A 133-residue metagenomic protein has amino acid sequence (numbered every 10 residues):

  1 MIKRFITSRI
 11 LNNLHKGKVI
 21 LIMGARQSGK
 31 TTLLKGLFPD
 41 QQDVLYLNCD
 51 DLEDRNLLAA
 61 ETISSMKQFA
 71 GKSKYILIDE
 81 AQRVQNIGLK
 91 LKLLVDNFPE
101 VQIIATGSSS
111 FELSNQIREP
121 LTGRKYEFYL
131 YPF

Functional and structural regions predicted by a protein language model:
M1-F133: Phosphate-binding site recognition
